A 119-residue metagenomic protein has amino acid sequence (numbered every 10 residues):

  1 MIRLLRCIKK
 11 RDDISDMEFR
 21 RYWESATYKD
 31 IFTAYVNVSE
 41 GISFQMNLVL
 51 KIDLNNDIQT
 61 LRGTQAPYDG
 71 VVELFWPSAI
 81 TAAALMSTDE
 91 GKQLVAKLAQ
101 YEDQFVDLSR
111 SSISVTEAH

Functional and structural regions predicted by a protein language model:
M1-H119: Macromolecular interaction modules
